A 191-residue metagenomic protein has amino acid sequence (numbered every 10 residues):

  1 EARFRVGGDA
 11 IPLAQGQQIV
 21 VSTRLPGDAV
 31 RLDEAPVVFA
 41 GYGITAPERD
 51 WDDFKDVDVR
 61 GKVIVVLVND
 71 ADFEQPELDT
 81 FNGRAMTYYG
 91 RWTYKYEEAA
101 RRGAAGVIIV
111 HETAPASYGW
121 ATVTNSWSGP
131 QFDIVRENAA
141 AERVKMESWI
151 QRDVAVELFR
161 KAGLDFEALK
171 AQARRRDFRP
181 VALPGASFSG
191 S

Functional and structural regions predicted by a protein language model:
E1-L78, P180-S191: Noncatalytic luminal/extracellular "stalk/propeptide" segments of secretory-pathway proteins
E1-Q17, Y96, A104, I109-W127 (+4 more regions): Protein/peptide-recognition domains central to ubiquitin and immune signaling
V21-T23, D56-G61, G83-T87, S126-P130 (+2 more regions): Short, low-complexity, polar/charged sequence segments that are solvent-exposed and flexible
R31-L32, R101, A140-V144: A short, structural micro-pattern
L32, D53, T93, W149-R152: A generic "functional-site adjacency" signal
V38-T124: A conserved hydrophobic secondary-structure block that centers on an alpha-helix together with its immediately flanking
P130-A139: Acidic, His- and aromatic-enriched active-site or binding-groove loops in soluble protein domains that engage sugars
R176-F178: Non-catalytic propeptide/linker segments at domain boundaries
